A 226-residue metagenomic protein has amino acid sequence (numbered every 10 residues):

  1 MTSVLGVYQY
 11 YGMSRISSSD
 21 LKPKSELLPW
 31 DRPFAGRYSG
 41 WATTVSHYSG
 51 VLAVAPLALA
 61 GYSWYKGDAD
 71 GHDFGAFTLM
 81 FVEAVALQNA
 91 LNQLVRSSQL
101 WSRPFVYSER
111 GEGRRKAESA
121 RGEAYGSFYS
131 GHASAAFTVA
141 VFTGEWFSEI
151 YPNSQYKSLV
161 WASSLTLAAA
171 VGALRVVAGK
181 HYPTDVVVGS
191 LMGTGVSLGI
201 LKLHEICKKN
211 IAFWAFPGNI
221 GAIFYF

Functional and structural regions predicted by a protein language model:
M1-L59, R96-R115: N-terminal transmembrane-helix/juxtamembrane module of multi-pass inner/ER membrane proteins
L5, Q9, L87-N92, R96 (+2 more regions): Alpha-helical transmembrane segments of multipass membrane proteins
F34-T44, D70-D73, E123, P152-Q155: Juxtamembrane loop-transmembrane helix junctions in multi-pass integral membrane proteins, especially the extracellular
A35-L52, L79-V85, A117, L198-L201 (+1 more regions): Hydrophobic, membrane-inserting alpha-helical segments
L57, F81-N89, L165, S190 (+1 more regions): Alpha-helical transmembrane spans of integral membrane proteins, capturing the lipid-embedded, hydrophobic core of TM
L59-K66, N92-L100, G144, S148 (+1 more regions): Membrane-water interface at transmembrane helix exits
K66-L91, W161: Interfacial segments of alpha-helical transmembrane regions
R110-Y225: Membrane-embedded catalytic cores of phosphoryl/pyrophosphoryl-handling enzymes
